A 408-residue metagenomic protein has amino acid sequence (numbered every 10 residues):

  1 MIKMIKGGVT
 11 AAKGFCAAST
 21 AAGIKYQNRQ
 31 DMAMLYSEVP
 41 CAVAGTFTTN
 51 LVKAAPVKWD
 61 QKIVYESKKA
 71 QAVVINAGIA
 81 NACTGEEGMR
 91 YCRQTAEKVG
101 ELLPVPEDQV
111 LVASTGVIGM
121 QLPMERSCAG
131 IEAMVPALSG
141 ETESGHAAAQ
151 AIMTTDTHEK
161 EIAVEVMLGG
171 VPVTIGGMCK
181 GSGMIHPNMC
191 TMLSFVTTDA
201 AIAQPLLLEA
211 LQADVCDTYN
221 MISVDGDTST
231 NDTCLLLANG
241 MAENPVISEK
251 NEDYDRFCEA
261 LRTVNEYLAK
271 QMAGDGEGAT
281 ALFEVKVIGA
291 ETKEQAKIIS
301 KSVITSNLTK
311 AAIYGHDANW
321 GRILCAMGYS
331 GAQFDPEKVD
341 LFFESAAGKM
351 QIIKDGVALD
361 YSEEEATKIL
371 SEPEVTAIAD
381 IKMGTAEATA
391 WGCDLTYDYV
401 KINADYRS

Functional and structural regions predicted by a protein language model:
M1-N76, A80-R90, G100-S408: A structural signal for small-residue-enriched, beta-sheet-centric alpha/beta enzyme cores and oligomeric scaffold folds
A96: Generic structural marker for isolated residues within well-ordered, non-membrane alpha-helices of soluble domains
